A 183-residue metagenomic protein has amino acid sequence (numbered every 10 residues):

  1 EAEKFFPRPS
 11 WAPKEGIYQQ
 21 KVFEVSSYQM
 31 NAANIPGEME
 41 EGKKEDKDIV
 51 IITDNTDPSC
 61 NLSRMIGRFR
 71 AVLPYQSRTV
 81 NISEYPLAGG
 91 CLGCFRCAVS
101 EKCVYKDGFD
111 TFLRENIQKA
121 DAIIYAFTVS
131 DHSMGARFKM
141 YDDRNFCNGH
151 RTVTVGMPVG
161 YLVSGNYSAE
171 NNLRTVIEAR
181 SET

Functional and structural regions predicted by a protein language model:
E1, K106-E182: Helix-loop-strand module that forms the ligand-binding subsite of alpha/beta enzymes
E1-I51, N55-N61, G67-R70, T183: Glycine-rich phosphate/pyrophosphate-binding loop and the adjoining helix
G16-V25, E101-K102, A126-R137: Acidic/glycine-enriched edge-of-secondary-structure segments
D48-V50, R78-T79, G160: A structural signal for isolated positions on well-ordered beta-strands in alpha/beta enzyme cores
D54-T56, I82, S164-N166: Cofactor-binding loop segments of dinucleotide-utilizing enzymes, especially the Rossmann-like FAD- and NAD(P)+-binding
P58-N61, L87, A169-E170: Short, charged/polar "capping" segments at the starts of alpha-helices and the immediately preceding loops
Q76-Y85: A short beta-strand-loop structural module common to alpha/beta enzyme folds
Y85-R114: Cysteine-cluster motifs in flexible loop/terminal segments that predominantly coordinate metals
